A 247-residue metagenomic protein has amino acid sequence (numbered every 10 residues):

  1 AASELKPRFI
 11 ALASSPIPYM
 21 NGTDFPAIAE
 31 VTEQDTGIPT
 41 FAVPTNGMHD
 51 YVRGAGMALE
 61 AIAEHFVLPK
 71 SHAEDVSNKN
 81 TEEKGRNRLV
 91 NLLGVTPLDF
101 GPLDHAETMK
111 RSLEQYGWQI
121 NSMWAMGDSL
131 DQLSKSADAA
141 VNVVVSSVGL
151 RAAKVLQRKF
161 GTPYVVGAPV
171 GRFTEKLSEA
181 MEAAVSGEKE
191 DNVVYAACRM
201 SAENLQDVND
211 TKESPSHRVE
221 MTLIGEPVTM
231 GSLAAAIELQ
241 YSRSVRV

Functional and structural regions predicted by a protein language model:
A1-V247: An N-terminal assembly and electron-transfer interface module characteristic of large anaerobic redox and radical
